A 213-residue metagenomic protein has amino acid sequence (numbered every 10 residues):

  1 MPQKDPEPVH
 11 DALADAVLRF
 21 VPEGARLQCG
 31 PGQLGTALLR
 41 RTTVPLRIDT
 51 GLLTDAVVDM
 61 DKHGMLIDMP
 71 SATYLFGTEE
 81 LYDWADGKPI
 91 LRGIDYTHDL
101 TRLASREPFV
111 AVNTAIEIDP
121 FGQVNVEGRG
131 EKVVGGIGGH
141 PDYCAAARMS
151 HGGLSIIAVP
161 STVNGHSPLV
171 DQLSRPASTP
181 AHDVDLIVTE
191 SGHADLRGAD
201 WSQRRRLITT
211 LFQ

Functional and structural regions predicted by a protein language model:
M1-Q213: Conserved phosphate- and dinucleotide-binding cores of soluble alpha/beta proteins, encompassing both enzyme active
